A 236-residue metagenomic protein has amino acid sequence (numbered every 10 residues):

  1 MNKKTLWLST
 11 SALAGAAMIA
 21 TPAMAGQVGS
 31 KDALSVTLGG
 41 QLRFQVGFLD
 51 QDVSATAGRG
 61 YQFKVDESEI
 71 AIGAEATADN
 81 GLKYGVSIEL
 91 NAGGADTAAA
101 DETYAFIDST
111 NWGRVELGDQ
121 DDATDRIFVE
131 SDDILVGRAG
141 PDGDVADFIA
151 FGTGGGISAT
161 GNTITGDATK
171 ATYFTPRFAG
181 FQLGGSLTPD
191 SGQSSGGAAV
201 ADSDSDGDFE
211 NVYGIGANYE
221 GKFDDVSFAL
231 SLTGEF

Functional and structural regions predicted by a protein language model:
M1-G26: Gram-negative bacterial Sec-dependent N-terminal signal peptides
Q27-F48, G58-Q193, F209-N211, N218-D224: Outer membrane beta-barrel
S54-R59, S158, S195-D204: Extracellular loop and loop/strand-boundary signature of outer-membrane beta-barrel proteins
G184, T188, G192-S205, T233: Extracellular/periplasmic Venus flytrap/periplasmic-binding protein
G216-E220, V226-F236: Aromatic-anchored, glycine/proline-accented short structural segments that stabilize local strand-turns or short
